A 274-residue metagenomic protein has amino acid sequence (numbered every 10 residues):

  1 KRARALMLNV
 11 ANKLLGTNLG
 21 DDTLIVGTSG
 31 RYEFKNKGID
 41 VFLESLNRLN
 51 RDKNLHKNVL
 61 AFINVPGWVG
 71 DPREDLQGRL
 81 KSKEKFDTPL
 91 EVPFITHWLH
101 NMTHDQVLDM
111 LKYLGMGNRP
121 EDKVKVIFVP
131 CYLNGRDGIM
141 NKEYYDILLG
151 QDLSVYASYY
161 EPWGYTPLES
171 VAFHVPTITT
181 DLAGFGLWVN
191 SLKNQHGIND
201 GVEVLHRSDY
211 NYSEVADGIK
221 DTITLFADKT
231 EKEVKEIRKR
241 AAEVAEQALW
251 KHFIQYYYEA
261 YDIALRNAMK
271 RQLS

Functional and structural regions predicted by a protein language model:
K1-S274: Catalytic cores of carbohydrate-active enzymes across secretory and cytosolic contexts
